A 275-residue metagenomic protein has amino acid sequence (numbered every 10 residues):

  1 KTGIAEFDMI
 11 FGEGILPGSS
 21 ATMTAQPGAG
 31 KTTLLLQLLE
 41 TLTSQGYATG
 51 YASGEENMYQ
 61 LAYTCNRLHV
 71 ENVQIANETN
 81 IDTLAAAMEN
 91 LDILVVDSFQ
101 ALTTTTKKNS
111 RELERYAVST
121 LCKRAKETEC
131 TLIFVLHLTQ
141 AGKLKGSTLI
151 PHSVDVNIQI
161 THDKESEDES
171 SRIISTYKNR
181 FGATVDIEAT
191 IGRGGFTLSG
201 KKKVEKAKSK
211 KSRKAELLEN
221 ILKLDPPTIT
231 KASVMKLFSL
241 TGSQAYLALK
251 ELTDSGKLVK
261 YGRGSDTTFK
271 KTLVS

Functional and structural regions predicted by a protein language model:
K1-E71, D82-A85: The Walker A/P-loop phosphate-binding site
A5, S166-S275: C-terminal regions of RecA-like/P-loop NTPase motor modules
V73-E78, T103-R115: Flexible beta-alpha connector loops of hexameric P-loop NTPases
T79-D92: Short amphipathic alpha-helices and their capping/turn segments at secondary-structure boundaries
D97-S98: Walker B catalytic acidic pair
L102-T103, A141: Catalytic P-loop NTPase motifs of RecA-like helicase/translocase cores
R115, S119-K202: Phosphate-binding/switch region of NTP-binding enzymes
